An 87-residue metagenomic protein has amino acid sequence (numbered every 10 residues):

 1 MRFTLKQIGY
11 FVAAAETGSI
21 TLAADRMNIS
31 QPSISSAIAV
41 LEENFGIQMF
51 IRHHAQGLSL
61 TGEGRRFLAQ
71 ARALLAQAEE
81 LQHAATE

Functional and structural regions predicted by a protein language model:
T4-Q7, Q31, G64: The N-cap/first-turn positions of alpha helices within or immediately adjacent to helix-turn-helix DNA-binding domains
Q7-A14, F67: Short alpha-helical "packing" element that flanks the helix-turn-helix/winged-helix DNA-binding module
A14-S30: Short helix-boundary/capping micro-motifs
R26-M27, I38, F45, F67: Core residues of bacterial helix-turn-helix
E42-L60: A short LG(V/I)-centered, amphipathic sequence patch enriched for acidic residue(s) preceding the LG motif
N44-F45, F67-E87: Alpha-helical linker/hinge and terminal dimerization helices associated with HTH transcriptional regulators
